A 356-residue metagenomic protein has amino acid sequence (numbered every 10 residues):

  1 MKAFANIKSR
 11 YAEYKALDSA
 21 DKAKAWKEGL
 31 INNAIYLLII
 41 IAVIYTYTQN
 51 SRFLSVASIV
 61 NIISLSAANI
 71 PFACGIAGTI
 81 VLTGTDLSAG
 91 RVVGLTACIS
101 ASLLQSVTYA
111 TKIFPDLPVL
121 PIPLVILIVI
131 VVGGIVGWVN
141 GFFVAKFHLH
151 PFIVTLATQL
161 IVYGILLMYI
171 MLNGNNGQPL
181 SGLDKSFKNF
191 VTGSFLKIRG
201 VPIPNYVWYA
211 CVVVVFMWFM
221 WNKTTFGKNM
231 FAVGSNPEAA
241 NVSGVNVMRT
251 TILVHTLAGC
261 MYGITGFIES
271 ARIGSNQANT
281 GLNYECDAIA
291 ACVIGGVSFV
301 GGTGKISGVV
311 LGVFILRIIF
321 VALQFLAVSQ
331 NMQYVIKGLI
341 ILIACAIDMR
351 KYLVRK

Functional and structural regions predicted by a protein language model:
M1-I40, V242-R249, I319-K356: Cytosolic-side transmembrane-helix boundaries in multi-pass membrane proteins
A3-A73, Y109-L124: Membrane-interfacial amphipathic/re-entrant helices at transmembrane-helix boundaries
L38-L54, L82, L166-I170, M217-T225: Structural signal for alpha-helical transmembrane segments and their membrane-water exit/capping regions in multi-pass
V43-Q49, V56-T108, F143-L149, G296-I306 (+2 more regions): Single transmembrane alpha-helix segments in multi-pass membrane proteins
A110-Q159, L311-I315: Alpha-helical transmembrane segments within multi-pass membrane transporters and channels
P121-V129, V136-N140, R199-S275: Helix-loop-helix "hairpin" substructures at the membrane interface of multi-pass membrane proteins
P151-K223, T250-L253, I273-G281: Transmembrane helix-bundle core of multi-pass membrane transporters and related energy-transducing complexes
T256, Y262-G263, I268, R272-G338: Transmembrane alpha-helical segments in multi-pass inner-membrane proteins
